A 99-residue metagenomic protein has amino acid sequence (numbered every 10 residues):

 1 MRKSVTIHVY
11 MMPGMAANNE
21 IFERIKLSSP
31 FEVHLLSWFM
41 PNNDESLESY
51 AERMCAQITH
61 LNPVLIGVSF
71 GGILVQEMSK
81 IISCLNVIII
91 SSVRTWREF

Functional and structural regions predicted by a protein language model:
R2-L61, T95-E98: Active-site catalytic motif of lipid deacylating hydrolases and related acyltransferases
R24, E77-M78: Active-site signature of alpha/beta-hydrolase-fold catalytic machinery across serine- and Asp/Cys-nucleophile hydrolases
S29, I82-S83: Short, structured coil segments at secondary-structure junctions
L36, V68, I90: The conserved SAM/SAH-binding core of class I Rossmann-like methyltransferase domains, concentrating on the hydrophobic
R53, L74-E77: Generic beta-strand or strand-like secondary-structure segments
I66-V75: Gly/Ala-rich beta-loop-alpha elbow adjacent to hydrolase catalytic centers
S83-F99: Flexible "cap/lid" loop of the alpha/beta hydrolase fold
